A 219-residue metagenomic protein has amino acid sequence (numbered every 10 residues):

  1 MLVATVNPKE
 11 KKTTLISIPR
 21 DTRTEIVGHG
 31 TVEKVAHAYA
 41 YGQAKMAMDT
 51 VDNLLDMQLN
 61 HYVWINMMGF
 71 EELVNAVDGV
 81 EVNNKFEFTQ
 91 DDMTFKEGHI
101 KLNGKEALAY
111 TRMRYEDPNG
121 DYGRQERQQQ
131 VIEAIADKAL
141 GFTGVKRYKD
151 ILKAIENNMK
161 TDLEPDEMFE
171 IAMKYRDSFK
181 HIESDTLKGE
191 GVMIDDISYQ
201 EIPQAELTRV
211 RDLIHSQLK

Functional and structural regions predicted by a protein language model:
M1-K219: Non-catalytic, solvent-exposed segments at the cell envelope interface
